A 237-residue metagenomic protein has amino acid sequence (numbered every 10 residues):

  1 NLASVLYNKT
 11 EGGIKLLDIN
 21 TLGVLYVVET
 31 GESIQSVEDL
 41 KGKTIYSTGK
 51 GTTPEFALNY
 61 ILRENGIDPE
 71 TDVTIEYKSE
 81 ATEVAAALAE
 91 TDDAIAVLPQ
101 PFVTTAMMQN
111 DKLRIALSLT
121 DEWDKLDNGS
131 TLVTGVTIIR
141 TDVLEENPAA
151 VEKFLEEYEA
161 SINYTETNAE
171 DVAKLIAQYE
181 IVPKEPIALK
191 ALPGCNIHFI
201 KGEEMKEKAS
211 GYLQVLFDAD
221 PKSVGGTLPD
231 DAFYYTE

Functional and structural regions predicted by a protein language model:
N1-I67, E76, Q100, A116: Short, glycine-/small- and polar/acidic-enriched structural segments that line small-molecule recognition paths
N1-L2, T10, E83-L175: Pocket-lining segment of extracytoplasmic ligand-binding domains
V5, D39, A86-A87, T105 (+2 more regions): Well-formed, non-transmembrane alpha-helical positions, independent of function
G13, R63-S79, E83, E90-D92 (+2 more regions): A local structural motif
I19, E32, V37, Y46-P54 (+6 more regions): Extracytoplasmic/periplasmic, Sec-exported soluble proteins
G23, K41, V133-G135, P229: Residues that flank catalytic or metal-binding motifs in active/ligand-binding sites
L144-A219: Secondary-structure end/capping motifs
S210-E237: Conserved C-terminal helix/tail region of periplasmic/extracytoplasmic solute-binding proteins
